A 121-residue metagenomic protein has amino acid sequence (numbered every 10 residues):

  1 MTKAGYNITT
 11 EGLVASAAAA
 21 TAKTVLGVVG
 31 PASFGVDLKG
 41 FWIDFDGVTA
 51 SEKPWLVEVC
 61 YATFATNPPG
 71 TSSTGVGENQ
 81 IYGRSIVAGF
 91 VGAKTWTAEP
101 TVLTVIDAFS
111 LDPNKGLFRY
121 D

Functional and structural regions predicted by a protein language model:
M1-D121: Surface-exposed, low-hydrophobicity beta-strand/loop segments enriched in small/polar/acidic residues
